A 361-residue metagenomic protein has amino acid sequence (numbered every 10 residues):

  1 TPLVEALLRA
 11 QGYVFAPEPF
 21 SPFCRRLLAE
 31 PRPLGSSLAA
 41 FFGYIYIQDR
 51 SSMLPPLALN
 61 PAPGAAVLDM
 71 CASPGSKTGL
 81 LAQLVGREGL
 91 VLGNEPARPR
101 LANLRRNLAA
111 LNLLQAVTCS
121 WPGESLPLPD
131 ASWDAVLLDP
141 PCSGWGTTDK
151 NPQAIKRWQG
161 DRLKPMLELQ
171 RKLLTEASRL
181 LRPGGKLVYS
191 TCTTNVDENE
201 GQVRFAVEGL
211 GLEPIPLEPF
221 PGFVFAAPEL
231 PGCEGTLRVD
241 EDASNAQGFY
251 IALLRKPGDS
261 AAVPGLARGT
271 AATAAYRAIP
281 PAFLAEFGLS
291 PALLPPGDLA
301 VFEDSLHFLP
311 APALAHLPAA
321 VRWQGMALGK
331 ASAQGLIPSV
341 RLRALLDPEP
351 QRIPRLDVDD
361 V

Functional and structural regions predicted by a protein language model:
T1-Q11, Q247, P257-V361: Polybasic, low-complexity RNA-engagement segments
T1-R32: A short N-terminal interaction module
G64-S73, L92: Conserved class I S-adenosyl-L-methionine
P74-R87: Conserved SAM-binding loop of SAM-dependent methyltransferases across substrates and taxa, primarily the Class I
V85-G86, L181-P183: Helix-to-beta-strand junctions that scaffold the AdoMet/dcAdoMet cofactor pocket in Class I SAM-dependent enzymes
N94-D130, L138: S-adenosyl-L-methionine
P99, A135-E176, C192-E200, I215 (+1 more regions): Mobile active-site "lid"/loop adjacent to the S-adenosyl-L-methionine
K186-T191: Conserved beta-strand signature within the Rossmann-like core of class I S-adenosyl-L-methionine
